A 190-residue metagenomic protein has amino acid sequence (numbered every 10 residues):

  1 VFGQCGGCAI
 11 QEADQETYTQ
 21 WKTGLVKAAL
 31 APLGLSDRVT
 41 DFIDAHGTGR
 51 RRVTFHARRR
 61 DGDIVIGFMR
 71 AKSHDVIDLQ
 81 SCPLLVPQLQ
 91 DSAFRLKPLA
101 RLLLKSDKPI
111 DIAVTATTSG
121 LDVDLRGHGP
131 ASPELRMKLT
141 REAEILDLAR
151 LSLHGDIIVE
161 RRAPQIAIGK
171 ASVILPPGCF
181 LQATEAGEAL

Functional and structural regions predicted by a protein language model:
V1-L190: Accessory RNA-recognition modules of RNA-modification enzymes
